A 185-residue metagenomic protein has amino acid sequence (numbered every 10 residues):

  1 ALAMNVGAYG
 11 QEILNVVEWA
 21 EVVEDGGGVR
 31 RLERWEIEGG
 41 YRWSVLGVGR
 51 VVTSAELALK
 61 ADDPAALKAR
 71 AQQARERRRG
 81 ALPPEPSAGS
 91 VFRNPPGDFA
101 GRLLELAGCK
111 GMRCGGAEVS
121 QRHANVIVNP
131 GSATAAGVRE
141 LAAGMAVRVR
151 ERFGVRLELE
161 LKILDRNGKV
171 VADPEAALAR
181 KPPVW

Functional and structural regions predicted by a protein language model:
A1-E18, S87: A gly/ser-rich beta-alpha-beta helix-loop segment of oxidoreductase catalytic cores
V23-E140, G144-W185: Phosphate/pyrophosphate- and phosphate-bearing ligand-binding catalytic cores of soluble enzymes
